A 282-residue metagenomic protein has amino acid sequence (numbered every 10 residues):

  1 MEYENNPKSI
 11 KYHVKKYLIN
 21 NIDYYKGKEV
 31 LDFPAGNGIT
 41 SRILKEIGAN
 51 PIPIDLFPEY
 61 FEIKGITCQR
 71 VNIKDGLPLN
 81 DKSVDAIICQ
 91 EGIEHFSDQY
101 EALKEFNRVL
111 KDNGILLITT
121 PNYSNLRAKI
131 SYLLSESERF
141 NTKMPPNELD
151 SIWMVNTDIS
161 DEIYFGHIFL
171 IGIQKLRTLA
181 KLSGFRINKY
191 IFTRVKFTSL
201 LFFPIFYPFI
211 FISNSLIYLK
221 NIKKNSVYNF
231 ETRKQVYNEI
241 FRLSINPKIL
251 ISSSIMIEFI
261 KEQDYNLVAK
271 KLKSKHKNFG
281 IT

Functional and structural regions predicted by a protein language model:
M1-Y25: Conserved class I S-adenosyl-L-methionine
E4-S9, I39, I43, Y100-E105 (+1 more regions): S-adenosyl-L-methionine-dependent methyltransferase catalytic module, highlighting the catalytic core
K11, I22-D23, F33, P247-I251: Residue-level marker of regulatory loop/turn positions in helix-turn-helix DNA-binding domains and in histidine
K16-Y132, M256-K261: Conserved SAM-binding loop
